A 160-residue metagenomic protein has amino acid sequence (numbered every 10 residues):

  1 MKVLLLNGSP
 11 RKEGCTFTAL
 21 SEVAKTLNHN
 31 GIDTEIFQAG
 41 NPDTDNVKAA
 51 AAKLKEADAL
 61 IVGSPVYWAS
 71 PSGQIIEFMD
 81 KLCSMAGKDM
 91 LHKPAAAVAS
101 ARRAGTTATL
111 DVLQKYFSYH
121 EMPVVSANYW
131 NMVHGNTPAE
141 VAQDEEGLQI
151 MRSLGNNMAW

Functional and structural regions predicted by a protein language model:
M1-G87, P138-W160: N-terminal beta1-alpha1-beta2 submodule of the flavodoxin-like/Rossmannoid cofactor-binding fold
L91-H134, E145-I150: Short, glycine-/small-residue-rich phosphate/pyrophosphate-handling segment
